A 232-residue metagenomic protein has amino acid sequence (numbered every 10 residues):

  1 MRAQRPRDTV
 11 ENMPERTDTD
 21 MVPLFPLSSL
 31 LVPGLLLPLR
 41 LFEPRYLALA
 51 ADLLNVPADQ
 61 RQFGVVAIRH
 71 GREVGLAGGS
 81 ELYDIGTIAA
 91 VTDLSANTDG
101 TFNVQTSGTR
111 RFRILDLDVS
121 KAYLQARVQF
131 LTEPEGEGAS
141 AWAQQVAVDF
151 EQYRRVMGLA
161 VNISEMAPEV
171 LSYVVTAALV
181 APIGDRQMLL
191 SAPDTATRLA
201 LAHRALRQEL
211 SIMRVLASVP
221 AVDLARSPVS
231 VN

Functional and structural regions predicted by a protein language model:
R2-N232: N-terminal low-complexity, acidic/polar interaction/targeting segments
